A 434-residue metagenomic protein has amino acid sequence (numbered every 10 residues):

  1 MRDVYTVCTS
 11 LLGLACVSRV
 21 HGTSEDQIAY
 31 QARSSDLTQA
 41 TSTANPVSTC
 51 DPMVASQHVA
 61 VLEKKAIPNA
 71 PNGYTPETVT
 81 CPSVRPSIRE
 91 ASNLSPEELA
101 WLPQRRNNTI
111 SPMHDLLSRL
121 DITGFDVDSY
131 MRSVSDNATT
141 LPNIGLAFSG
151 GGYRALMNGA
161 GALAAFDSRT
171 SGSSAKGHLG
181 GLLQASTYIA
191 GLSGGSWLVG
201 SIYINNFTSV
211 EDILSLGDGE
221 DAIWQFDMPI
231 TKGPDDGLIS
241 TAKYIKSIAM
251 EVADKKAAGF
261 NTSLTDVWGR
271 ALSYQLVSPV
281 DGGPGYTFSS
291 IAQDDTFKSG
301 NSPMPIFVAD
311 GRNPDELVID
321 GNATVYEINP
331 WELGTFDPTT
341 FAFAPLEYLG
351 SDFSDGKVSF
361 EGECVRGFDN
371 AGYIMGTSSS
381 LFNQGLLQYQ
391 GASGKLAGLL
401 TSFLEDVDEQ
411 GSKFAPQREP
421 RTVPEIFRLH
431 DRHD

Functional and structural regions predicted by a protein language model:
M1-E25: Fungal secretory targeting signals
V17-S92, P96-E97, L102-N107, M113 (+2 more regions): Fungal extracellular Ser/Thr-rich, low-complexity intrinsically disordered regions
L94-T139: Eukaryote-specific, low-hydrophobicity, charge-rich regions
L120-S186, Y203-N205: Helix-rich "cap/lid" substructures immediately adjacent to catalytic or cofactor-binding pockets
G145, S149, Y153-G159, S168 (+2 more regions): Patatin-like phospholipase A catalytic core
G194: Active-site loop->helix "elbow" adjoining a glycine-rich segment at hydrolase catalytic centers
